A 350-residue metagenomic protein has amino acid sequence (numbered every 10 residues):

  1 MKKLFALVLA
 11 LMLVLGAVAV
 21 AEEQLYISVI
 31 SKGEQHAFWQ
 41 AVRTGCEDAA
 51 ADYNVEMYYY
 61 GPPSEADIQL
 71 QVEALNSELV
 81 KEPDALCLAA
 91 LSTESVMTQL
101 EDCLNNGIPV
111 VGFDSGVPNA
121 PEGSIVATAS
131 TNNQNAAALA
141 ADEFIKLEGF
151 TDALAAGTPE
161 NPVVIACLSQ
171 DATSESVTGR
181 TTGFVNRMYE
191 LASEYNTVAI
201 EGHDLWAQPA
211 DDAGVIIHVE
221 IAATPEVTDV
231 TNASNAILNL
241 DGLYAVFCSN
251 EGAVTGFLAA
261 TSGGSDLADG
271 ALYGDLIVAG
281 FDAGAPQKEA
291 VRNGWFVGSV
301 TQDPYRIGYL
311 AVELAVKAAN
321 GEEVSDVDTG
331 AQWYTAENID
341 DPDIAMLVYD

Functional and structural regions predicted by a protein language model:
M1-V8: Positively charged n-region of N-terminal signal peptides that target proteins for export
V8-G16: Bacterial N-terminal signal peptides
A21-D350: A residue-level marker of the well-folded mature domains of exported/periplasmic proteins
